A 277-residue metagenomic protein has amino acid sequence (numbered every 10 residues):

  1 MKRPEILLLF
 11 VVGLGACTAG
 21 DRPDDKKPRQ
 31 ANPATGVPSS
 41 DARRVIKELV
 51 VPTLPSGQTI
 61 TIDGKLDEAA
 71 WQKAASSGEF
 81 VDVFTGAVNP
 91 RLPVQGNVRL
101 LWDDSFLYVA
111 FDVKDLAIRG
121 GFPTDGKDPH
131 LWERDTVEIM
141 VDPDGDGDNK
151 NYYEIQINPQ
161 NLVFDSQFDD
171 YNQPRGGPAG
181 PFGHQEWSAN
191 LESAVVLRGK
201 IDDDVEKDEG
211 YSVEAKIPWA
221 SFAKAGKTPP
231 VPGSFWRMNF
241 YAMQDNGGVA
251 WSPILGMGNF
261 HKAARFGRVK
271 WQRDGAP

Functional and structural regions predicted by a protein language model:
K2-L9: Sec-dependent signal peptide recognition, specifically the positively charged N-region followed immediately by
F10-T18: Hydrophobic h-region of N-terminal signal peptides that target proteins for export in Gram-negative bacteria
C17-P277: Structural preference for beta-rich elements and adjacent junctions enriched in aromatics
